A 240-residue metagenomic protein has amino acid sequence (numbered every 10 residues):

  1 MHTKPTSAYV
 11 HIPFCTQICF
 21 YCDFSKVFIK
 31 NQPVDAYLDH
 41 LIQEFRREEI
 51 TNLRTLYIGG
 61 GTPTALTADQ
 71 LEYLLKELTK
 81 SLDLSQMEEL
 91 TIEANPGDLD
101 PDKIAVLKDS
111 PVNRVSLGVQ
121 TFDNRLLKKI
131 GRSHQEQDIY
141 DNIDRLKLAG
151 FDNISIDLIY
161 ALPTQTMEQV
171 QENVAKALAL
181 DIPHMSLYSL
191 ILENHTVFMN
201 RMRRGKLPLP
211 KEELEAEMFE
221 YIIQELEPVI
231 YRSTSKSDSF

Functional and structural regions predicted by a protein language model:
M1-Y9, F24, I50-N52: N-terminal [4Fe-4S]-dependent radical SAM core
P5-S7, C19, E89: Structural motif
V10-I12, V119: Alpha/beta-hydrolase
P13-K26: Local cysteine-cluster metal-coordination motifs and their immediate loop/turn environment, predominantly Fe-S cluster
K26-E48, L53-E227: Conserved non-cysteine loop/helix-boundary elements of the Radical SAM core domain that shape
I222-I223, E227-F240: C-terminal accessory regions of radical SAM enzymes
